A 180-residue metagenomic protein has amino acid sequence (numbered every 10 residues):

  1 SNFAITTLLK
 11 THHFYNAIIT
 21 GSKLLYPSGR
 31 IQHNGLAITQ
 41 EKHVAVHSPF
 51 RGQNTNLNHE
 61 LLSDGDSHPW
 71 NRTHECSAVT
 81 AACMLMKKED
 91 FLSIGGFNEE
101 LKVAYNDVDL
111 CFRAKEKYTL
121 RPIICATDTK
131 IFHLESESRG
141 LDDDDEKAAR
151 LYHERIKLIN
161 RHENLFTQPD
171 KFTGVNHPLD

Functional and structural regions predicted by a protein language model:
S1, P27-I31, A104, L110 (+2 more regions): Flexible loop/turn segments at secondary-structure boundaries
N2, Y105, A148-Y152: Non-membrane alpha-helical structural segments and their capping/turn regions in soluble enzymes
N2-V46, F50, L120-R121: Conserved donor NDP-sugar-binding/catalytic core segment of glycosyltransferases
F3-L9, S67-G95, E100-K130: A short, conserved alpha-helix in the catalytic core of glycosyltransferases
T7, I19, L110-R113, H153-R161: Generic recognition of well-ordered alpha-helical segments
F14-Y15, E100, K117, R161: Generic structural signal for alpha-helix termini and adjacent loop/cap motifs
T20-K23, A126-T127, L134: Short glycine/serine/threonine-enriched helix-capping/active-site loop that flanks the nucleotide-sugar donor pocket
P27-G29, Q40-E75, T80, L85 (+2 more regions): C-terminal, non-catalytic tails of nucleotide-sugar-dependent glycosyltransferases
